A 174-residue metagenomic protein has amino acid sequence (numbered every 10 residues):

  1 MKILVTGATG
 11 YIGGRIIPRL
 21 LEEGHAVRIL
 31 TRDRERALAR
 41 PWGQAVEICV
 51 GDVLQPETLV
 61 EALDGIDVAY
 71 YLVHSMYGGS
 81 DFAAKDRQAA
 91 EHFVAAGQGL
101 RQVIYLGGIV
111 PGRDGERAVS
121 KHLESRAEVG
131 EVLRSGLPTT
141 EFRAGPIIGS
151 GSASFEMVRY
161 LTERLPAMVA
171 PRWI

Functional and structural regions predicted by a protein language model:
M1-A26, T31: N-terminal Rossmann NAD(P)H-binding glycine-rich loop of SDR-like oxidoreductase domains
T6, L30, L72, V103-I109 (+1 more regions): SDR active-site strand-loop-helix element
E35-Q98, G108-G115: NAD(P)H-binding glycine-rich loop region in Rossmannoid oxidoreductase-like domains and their noncatalytic homologs
G97-Q102, L137: A short helix->loop->beta-strand "cap" motif at the edges of active sites that frequently abuts
A118-G145, S150-Y160: Active-site Tyr-X1-5-Lys
Y160-I174: A conserved pocket-lining segment of Rossmann-fold NAD(P)-dependent short-chain dehydrogenase/reductase
